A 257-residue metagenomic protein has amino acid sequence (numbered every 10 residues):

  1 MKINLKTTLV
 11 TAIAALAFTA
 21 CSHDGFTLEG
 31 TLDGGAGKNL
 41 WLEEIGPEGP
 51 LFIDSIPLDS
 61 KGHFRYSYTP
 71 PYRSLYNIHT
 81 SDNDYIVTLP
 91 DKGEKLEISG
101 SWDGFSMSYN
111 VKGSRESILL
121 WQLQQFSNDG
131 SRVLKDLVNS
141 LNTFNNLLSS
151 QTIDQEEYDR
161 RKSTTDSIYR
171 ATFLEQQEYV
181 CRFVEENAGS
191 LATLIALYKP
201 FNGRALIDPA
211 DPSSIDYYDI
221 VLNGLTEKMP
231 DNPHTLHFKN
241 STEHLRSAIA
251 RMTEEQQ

Functional and structural regions predicted by a protein language model:
M1-T31: Bacterial Sec-dependent N-terminal signal peptides
C21-E178, F183: A non-transmembrane, solvent-exposed segment enriched in polar/low-complexity residues
S167, A205-S214: Short coil/turn connectors between adjacent alpha-helices in alpha-solenoid helical repeat scaffolds
E175, G189-T193, Y217: Residue-level detector of well-ordered alpha-helical segments, enriched for hydrophobic/aromatic packing positions
G189-R204: Amphipathic alpha-helical repeat scaffolds of TPR domains
F201-D208, A250: Short coil/turn linking the two alpha-helices of tandem helical-hairpin repeats
Y217-Q257: N-proximal helix/coil linker or "cap" segments that precede and/or mark the start of modular domains
